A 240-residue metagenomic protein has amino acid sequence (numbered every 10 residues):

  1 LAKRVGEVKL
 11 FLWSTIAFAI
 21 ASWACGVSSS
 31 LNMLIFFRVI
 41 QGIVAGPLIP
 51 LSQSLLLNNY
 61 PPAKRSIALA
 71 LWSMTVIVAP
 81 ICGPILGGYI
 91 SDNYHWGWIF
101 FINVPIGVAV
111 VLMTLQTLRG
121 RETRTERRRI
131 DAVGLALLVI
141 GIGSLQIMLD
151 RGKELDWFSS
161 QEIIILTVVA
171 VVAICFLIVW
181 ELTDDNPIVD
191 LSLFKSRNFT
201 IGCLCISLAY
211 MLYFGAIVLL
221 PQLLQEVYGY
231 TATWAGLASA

Functional and structural regions predicted by a protein language model:
K3-G134, A232-T233: Helix-loop-helix hairpins in multi-pass membrane proteins, especially solute transporters
G26, R127-R129, D156, L191-R197: Helix-boundary and loop/linker segments of multi-pass membrane transporters
F36, S52, L86, V110 (+5 more regions): Hydrophobic/aromatic residues in alpha-helical transmembrane segments
Q41, A45, Q146, D150 (+1 more regions): Hydrophobic transmembrane alpha-helices of secondary-active solute transporters
L55-L56, I90, T117-L118, M148-L149 (+3 more regions): Hydrophobic alpha-helical interface/terminus motif in multipass membrane transporters
I102, V108, L135, S160-V169 (+2 more regions): 12-transmembrane solute porter fold
V104-T123, V139-R151, V169-D184: C-terminal membrane-cytosol helix-exit motif in multi-pass small-molecule transporters
R151-W157: Short, hydrophobic transmembrane alpha-helix segments
